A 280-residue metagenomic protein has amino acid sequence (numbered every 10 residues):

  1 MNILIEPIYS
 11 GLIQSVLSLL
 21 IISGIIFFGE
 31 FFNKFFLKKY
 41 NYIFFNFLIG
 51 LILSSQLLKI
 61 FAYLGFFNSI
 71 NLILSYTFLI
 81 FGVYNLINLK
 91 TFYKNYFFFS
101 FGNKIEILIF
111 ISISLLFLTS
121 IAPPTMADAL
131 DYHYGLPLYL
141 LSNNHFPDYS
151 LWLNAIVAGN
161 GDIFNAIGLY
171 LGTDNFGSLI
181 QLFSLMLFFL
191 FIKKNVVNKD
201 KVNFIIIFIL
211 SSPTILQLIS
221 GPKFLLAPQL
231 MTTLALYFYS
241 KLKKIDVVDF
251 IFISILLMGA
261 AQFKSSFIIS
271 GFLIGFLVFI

Functional and structural regions predicted by a protein language model:
M1-F98: Membrane-embedded, hydrophobic transmembrane alpha-helices
L4-S10, N41, L64-F67, S142-N144 (+3 more regions): Juxtamembrane segments of multi-pass membrane glycosylation machinery that transfer sugars from lipid-linked donors
L17-G24, I49-L53, S75-F81, G161 (+3 more regions): Transmembrane alpha-helices of multi-pass, membrane-embedded glycan-processing enzymes that use lipid-linked
K39-I43, S69-I70, N175, N198-F204 (+1 more regions): Membrane-helix interface segments
F47-S55, F110-I113, I180-N195, K201-L242 (+2 more regions): Membrane-embedded helix bundles of polyisoprenyl
Y63-N71, A122-D128, Q217-P228, S265 (+1 more regions): Membrane-interface catalytic loops of GT-C/OST-like multi-pass glycosylation enzymes that act
F81-L86, K104-A127: Transmembrane signal-anchor helices characteristic of membrane glycosylation enzymes that use polyprenol
A122-L136, S142-F164, L171, N175-F176: Extracytoplasmic catalytic/substrate-binding loops of multi-pass membrane glycan-assembly enzymes
